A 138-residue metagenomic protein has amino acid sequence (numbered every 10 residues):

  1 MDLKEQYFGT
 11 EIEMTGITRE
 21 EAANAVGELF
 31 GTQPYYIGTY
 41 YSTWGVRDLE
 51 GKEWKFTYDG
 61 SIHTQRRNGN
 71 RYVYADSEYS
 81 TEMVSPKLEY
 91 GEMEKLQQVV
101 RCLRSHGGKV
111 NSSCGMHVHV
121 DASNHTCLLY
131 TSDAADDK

Functional and structural regions predicted by a protein language model:
M1-S105: Terminal catalytic/cofactor-binding subdomain
T15, N124-L129: Amphipathic alpha-helical interface elements
F30, A122-S123, A135-D136: Generic short alpha-helical hydrophobic face used as a protein-protein interaction/packing hotspot
C102, C114, C127-Y130: Generic recognition of cysteine residues
K109-H125: Histidine-centered divalent-metal-coordination microenvironment in nucleic-acid enzymes
Y130-K138: Single conserved hydrophobic/aromatic residue that forms the stacking wall/gate of nucleotide- or nucleobase-binding
